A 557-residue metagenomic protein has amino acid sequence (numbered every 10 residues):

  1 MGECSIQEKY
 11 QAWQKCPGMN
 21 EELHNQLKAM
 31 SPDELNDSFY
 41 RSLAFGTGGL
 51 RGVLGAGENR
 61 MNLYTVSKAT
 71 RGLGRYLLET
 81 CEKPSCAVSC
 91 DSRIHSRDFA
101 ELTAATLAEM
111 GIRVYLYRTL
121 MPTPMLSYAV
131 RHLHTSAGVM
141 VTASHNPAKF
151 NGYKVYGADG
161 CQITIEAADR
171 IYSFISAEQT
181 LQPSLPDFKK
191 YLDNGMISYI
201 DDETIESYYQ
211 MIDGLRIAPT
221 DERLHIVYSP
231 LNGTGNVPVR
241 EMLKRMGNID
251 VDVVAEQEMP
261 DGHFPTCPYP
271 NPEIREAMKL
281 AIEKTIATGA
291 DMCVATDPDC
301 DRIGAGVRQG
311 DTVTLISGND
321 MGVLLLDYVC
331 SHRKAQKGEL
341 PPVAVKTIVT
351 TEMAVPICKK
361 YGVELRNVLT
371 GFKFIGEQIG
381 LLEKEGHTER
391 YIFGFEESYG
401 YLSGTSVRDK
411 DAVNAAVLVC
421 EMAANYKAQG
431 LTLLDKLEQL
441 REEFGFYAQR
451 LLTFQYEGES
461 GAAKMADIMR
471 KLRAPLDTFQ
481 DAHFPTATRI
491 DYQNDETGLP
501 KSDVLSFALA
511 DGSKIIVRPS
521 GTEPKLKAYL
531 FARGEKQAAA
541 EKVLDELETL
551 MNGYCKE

Functional and structural regions predicted by a protein language model:
E3-T103, M110, K189-K190, G195-L224 (+1 more regions): An N-terminal, well-structured beta->alpha segment
G18, P32-L43, N151-L280, T285: Gly/Ser/Thr-enriched, mixed-charge loops and adjacent short helices that form phosphate/oxyanion-binding elements
F39-N59, A143-S144, P230-P238, M242 (+4 more regions): Conserved phosphate/anionic-ligand binding catalytic regions in large, soluble enzymes, centered on
A87-F150, R245, I249-A305: N-terminal small/polar loop signature for handling phosphorylated ligands or for N-terminal nucleophile
R97-L102, S127-R131, K149-V155, L192 (+8 more regions): Short acidic, glycine/serine/threonine-rich loops at helix termini
A158-C161, S173, Q179, E283-T347 (+1 more regions): Replace "Mg2+/Mn2+-dependent" with "divalent metal-dependent
I286, A290-M292, T312, H332-R518 (+3 more regions): Phosphate-binding and adjacent anionic-ligand microenvironments
